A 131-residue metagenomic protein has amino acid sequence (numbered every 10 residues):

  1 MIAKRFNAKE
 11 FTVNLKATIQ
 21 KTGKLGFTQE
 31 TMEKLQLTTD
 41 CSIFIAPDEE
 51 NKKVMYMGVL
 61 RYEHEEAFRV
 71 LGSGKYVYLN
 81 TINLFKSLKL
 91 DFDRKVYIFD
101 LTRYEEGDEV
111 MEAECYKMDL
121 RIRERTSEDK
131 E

Functional and structural regions predicted by a protein language model:
M1-I19, L37-K75, D91-E131: Long, compositionally biased stretches
G23-Q36, Y76-L88: Short beta-strand-centered segments at strand-helix junctions
